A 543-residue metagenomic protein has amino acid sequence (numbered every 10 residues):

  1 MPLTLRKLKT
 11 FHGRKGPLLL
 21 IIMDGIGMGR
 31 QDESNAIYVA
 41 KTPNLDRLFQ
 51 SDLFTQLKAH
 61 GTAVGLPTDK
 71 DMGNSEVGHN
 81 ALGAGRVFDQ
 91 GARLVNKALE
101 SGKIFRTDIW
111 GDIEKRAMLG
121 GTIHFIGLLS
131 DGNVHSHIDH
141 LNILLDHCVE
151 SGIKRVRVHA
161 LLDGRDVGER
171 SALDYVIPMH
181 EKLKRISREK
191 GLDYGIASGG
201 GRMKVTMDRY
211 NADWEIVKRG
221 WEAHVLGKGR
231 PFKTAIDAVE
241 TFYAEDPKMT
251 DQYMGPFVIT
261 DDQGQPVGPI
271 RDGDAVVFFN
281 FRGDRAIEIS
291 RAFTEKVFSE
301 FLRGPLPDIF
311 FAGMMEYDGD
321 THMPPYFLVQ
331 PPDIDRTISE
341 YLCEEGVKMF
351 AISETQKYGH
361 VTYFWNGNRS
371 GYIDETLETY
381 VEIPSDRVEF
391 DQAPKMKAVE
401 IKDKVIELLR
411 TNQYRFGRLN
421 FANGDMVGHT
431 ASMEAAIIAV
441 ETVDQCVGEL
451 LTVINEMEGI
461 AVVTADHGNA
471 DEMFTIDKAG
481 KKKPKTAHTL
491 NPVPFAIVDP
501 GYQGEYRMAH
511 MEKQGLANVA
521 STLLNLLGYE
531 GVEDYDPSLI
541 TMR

Functional and structural regions predicted by a protein language model:
M1-R543: Feature captures the catalytic ectodomains and active-site-proximal regions of enzymes that hydrolyze or transfer
